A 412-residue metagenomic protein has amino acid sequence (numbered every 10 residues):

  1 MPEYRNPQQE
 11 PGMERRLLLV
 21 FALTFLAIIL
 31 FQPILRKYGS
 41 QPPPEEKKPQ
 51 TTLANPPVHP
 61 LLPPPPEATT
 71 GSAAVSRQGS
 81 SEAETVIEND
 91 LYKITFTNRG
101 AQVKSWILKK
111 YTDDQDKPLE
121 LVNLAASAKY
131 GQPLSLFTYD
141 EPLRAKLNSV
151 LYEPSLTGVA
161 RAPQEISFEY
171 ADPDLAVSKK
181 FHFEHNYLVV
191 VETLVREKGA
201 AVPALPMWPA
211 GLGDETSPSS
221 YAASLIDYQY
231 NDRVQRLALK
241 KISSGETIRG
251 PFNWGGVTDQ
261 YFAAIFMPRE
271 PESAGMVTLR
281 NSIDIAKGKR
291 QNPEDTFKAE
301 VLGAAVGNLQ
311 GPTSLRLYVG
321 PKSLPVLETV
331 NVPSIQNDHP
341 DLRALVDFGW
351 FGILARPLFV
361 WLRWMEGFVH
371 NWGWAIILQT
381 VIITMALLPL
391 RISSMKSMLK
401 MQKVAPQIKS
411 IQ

Functional and structural regions predicted by a protein language model:
M1-E14, T193, M385-Q412: Membrane-interface amphipathic helices and adjacent TM-edge segments
P2-Y4, P33-A126, F168: Juxtamembrane extramembrane loops of integral membrane proteins
M13-F21, W372, I376: Residue-level signature of transmembrane alpha-helical entry/exit and packing/kink sites in multi-pass membrane
L19-Q32: Hydrophobic membrane-insertion alpha-helices, especially the h-region of bacterial N-terminal signal peptides
R77, A145-L147, G320-A375: Interfacial loop/helix-cap signal at membrane boundaries in integral membrane proteins
E84-H339: Soluble non-transmembrane domains of integral membrane proteins
N308, M365, T384, I408: Conserved hydrophobic/aromatic pocket- or pore-lining residues that grip, position, or stack substrates in active sites
